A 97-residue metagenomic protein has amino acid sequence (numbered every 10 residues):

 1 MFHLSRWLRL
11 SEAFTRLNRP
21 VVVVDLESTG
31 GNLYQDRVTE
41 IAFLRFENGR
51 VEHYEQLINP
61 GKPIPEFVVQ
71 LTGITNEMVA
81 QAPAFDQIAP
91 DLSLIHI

Functional and structural regions predicted by a protein language model:
F2-I95: Conserved non-catalytic scaffold segment of RNase H-like nuclease domains
